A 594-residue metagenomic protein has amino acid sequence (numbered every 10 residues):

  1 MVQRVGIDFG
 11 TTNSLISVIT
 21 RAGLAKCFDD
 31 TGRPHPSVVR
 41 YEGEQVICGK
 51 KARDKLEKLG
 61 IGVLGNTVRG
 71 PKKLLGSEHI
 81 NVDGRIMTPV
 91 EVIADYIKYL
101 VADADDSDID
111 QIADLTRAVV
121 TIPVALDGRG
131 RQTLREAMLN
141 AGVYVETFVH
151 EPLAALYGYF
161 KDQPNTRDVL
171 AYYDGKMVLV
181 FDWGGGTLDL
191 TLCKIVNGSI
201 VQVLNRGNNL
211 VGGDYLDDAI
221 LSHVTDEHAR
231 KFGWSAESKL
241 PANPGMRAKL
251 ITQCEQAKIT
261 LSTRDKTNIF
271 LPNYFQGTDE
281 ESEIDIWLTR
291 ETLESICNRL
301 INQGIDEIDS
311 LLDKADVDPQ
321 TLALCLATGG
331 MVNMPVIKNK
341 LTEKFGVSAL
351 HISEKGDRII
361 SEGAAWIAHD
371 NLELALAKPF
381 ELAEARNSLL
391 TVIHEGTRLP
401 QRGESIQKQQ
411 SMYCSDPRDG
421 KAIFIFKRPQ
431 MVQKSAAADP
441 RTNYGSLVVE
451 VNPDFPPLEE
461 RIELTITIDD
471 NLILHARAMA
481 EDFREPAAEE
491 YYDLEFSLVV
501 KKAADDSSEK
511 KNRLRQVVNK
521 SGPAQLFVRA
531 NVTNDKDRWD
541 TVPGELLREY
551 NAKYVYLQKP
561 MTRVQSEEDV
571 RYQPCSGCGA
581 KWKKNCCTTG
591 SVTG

Functional and structural regions predicted by a protein language model:
M1-K72, N81, D108-R571, C575-K581 (+2 more regions): Oxyanion-binding/catalytic loops of NTP- or PPi-dependent enzymes
G84: Conserved glycine-centered beta->alpha loop in an early N-terminal alpha/beta scaffold
V90-D106, E307-I308: Short, acidic loop-to-helix structural element flanking the phosphoryl-transfer center in phosphate-processing enzymes
